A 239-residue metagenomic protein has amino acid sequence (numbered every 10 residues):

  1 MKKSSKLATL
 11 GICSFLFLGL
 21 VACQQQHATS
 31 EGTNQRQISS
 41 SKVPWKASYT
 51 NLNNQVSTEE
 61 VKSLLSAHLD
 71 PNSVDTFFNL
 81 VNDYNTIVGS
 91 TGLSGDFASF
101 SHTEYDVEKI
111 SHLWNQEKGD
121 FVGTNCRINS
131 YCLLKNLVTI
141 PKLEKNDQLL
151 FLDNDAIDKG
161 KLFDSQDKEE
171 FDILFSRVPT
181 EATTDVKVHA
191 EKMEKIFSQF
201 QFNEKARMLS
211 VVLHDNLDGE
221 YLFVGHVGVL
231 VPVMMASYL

Functional and structural regions predicted by a protein language model:
M1-S4: N-terminal secretory signal peptides that target proteins for export/translocation
K6-Q24: Sec-dependent N-terminal signal peptides of Gram-positive bacterial secreted proteins and lipoproteins
C23-L239: Cysteine-nucleophile amide-bond enzymes
